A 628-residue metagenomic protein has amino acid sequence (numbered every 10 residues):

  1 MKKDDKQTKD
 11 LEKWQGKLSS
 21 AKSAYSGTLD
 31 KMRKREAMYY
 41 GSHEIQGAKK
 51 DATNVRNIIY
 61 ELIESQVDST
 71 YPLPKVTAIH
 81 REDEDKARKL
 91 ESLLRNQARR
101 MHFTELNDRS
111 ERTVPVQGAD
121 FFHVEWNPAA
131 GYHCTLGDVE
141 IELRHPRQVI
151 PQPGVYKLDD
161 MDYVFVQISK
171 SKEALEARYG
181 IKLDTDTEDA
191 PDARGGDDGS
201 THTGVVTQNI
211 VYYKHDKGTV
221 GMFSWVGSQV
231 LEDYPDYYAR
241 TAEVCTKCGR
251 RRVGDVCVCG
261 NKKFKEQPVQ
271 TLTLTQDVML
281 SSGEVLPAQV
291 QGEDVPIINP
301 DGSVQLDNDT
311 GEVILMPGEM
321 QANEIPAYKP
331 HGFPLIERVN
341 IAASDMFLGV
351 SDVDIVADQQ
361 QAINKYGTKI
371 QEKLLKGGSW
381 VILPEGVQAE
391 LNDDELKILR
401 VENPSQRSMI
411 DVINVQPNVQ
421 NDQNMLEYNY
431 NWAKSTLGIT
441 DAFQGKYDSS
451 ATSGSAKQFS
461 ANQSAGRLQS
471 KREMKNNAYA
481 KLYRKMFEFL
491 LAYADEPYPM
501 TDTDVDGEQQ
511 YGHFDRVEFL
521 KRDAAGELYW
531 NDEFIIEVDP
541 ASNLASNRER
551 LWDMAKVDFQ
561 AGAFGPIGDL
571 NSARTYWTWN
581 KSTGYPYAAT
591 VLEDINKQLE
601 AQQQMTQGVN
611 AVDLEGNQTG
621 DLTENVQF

Functional and structural regions predicted by a protein language model:
M1-H43, V114, F122, N127-T135 (+8 more regions): C-terminal anchoring/interaction modules
M1-N127: N-terminal-proximal low-complexity accessory segments that begin disordered and transition into the first
R33, Q46-V55, T70, Y328 (+6 more regions): Terpene synthase/cyclase
S69, L73-Q97, D160-D192: Acidic/polar, low-complexity linker and loop regions
T77-E84, E91, R95, T135 (+2 more regions): Terminal, low-complexity, charged helical segments
N209, E243, D354-A357: Mature extracytoplasmic enzyme cores
I210-V211, G221: Non-catalytic, regulatory and substrate/membrane-recognition segments associated with hydrolase enzymes
C257-C259, P326-F333: Hydrophobic/aromatic interaction determinants used to assemble and anchor large protein complexes
